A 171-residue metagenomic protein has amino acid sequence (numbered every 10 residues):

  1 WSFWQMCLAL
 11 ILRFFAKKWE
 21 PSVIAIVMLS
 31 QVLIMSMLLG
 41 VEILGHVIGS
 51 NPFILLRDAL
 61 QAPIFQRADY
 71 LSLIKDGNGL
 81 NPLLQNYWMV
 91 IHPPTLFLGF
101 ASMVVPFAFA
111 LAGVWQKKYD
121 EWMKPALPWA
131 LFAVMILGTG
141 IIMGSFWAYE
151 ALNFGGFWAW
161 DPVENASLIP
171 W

Functional and structural regions predicted by a protein language model:
W1-W171: Polytopic transmembrane helical bundles with strong interfacial aromatic enrichment
